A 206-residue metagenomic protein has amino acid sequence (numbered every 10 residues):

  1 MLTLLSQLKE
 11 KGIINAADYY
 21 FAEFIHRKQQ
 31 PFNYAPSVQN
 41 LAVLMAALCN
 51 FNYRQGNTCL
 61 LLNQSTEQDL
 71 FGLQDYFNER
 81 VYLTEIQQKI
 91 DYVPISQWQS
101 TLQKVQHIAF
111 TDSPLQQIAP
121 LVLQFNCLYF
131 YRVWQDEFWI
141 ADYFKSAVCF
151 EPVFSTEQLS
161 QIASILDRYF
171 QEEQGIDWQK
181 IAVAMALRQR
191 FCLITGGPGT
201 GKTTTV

Functional and structural regions predicted by a protein language model:
M1-V206: Conserved ATP-binding/catalytic motifs of P-loop helicase motor domains
